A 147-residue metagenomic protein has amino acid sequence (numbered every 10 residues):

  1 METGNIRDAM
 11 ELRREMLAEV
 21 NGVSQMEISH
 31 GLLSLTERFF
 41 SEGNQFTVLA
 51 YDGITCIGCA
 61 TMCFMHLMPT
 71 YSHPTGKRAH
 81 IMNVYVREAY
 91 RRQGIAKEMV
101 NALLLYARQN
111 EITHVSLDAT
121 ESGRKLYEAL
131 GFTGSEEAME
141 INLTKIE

Functional and structural regions predicted by a protein language model:
M1-E11: A short beta-loop-alpha structural element at the N-terminal edge of CoA-dependent acyl/N-acetyltransferase catalytic
L17-T36: Conserved GNAT-fold acetyl-CoA-binding loop/helix
E37-L49, H80: A short helix-loop-beta-strand connector motif used in the catalytic cores of GNAT acetyltransferases and, in some
L49, T55-F64, H80, Y85: Conserved beta-strand in the GNAT
Y90-A102: Conserved acetyl-CoA pyrophosphate-binding loop and the N-cap/start of the following alpha-helix in GNAT-like
V100, A107-A119: Conserved GNAT acetyl-CoA-binding A-motif
I112, E128-A138: Conserved acetyl-CoA-binding loop of GNAT-fold acetyltransferases
V115-K125, E140-T144: Conserved beta-strand-loop-alpha-helix junction that forms the acyl-donor binding cleft
